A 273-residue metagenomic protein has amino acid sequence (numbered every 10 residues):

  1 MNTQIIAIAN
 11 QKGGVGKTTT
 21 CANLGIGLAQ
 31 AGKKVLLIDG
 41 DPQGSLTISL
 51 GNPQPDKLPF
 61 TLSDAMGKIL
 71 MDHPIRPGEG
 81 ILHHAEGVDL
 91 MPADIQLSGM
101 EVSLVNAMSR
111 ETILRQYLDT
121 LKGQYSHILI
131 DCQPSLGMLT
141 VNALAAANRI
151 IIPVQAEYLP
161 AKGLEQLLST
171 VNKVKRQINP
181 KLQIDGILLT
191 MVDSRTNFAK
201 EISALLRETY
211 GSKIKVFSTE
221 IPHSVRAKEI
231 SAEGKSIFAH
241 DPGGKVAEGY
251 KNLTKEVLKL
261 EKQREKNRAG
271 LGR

Functional and structural regions predicted by a protein language model:
M1-R273: P-loop NTP-binding core
